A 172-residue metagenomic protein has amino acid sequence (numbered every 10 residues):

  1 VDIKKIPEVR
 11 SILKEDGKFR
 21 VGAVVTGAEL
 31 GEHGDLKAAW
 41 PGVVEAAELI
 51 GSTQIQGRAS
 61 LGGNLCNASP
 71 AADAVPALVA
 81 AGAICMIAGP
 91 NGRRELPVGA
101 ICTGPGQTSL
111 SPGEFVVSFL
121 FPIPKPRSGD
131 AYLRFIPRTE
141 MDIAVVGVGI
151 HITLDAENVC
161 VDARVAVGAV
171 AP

Functional and structural regions predicted by a protein language model:
V1-P172: C-terminal structural segment of proteins
